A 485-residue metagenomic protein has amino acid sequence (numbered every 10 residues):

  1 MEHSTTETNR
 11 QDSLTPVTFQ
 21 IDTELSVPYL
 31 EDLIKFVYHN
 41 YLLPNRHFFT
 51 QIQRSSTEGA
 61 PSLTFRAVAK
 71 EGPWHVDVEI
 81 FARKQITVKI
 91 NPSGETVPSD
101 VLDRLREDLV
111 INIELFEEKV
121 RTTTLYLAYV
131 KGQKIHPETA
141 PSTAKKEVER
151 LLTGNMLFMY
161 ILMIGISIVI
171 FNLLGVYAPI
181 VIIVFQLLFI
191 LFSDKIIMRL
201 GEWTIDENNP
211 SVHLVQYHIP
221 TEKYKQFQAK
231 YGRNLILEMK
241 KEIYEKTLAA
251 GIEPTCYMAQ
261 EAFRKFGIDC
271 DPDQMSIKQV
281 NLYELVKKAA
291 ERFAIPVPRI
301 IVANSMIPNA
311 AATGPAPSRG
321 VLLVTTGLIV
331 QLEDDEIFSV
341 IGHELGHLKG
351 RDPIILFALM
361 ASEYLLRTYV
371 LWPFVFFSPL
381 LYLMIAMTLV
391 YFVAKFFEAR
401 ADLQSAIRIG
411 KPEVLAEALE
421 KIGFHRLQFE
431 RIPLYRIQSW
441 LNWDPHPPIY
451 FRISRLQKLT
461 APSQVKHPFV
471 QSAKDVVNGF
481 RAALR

Functional and structural regions predicted by a protein language model:
M1-I301, S305, L366-F374, I385-Y391 (+3 more regions): Hydrophobic or amphipathic, alpha-helical segments that drive membrane association/targeting
T87-K89, V321-T325, L345: Short hydrophobic beta-strand segments that form the core of ligand-binding sensory/regulatory domains
T124-V130, L403, I407-E417, K421 (+1 more regions): C-terminal capping/extension segments of zinc metalloprotease domains
M275-V280, A386-Q404, L441-P447: Active-site metal-coordination segments of metallo-dependent hydrolases
L282-F293, A394-P412: An active-site-proximal "capping" alpha-helix that borders the catalytic cofactor pocket
V286, V324, F338-D352, A401-D402: Active-site recognition of the HExxH zinc-binding catalytic motif
M306-D334: Active-site scaffold of zinc-dependent metalloenzymes
L345-A361, P412-E413: Catalytic Zn2+-binding segment of zinc metalloproteases
